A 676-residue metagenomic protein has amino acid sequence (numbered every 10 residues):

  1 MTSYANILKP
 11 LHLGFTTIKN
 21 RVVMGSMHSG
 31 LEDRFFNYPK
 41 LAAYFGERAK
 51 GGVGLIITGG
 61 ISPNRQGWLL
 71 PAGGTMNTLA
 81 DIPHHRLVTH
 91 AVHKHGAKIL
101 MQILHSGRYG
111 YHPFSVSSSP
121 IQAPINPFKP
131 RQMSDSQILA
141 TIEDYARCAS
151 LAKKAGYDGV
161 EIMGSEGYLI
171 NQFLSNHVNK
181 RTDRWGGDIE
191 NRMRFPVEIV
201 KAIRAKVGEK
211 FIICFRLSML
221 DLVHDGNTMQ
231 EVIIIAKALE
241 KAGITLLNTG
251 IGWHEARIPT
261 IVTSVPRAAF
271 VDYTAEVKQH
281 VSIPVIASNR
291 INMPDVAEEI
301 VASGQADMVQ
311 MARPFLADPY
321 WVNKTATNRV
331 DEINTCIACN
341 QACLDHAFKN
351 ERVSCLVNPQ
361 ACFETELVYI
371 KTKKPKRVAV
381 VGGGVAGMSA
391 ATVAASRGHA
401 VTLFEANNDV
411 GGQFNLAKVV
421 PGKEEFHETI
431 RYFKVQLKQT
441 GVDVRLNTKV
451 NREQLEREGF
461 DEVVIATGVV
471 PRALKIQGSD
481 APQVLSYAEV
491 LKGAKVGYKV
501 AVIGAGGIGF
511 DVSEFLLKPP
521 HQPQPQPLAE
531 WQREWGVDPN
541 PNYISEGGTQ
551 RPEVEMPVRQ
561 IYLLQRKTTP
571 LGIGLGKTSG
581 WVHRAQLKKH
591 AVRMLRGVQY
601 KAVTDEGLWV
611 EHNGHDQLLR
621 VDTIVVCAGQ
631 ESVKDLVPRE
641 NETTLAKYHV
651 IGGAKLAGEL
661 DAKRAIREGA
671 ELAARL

Functional and structural regions predicted by a protein language model:
M1-V381, V385, A390-S396, A400-V401 (+1 more regions): Flavin-dependent oxidoreductase catalytic cores
K19, Q305, R457-G459, R620: Alpha-helix C-terminal capping/helix-to-coil transition sites in glycosyltransferase folds
V200, E364-K373, S396, A400 (+4 more regions): Flanking helices and flexible, charged tails adjoining ferredoxin-like Fe-S electron-transfer domains in multi-subunit
R257-V262, P284, D307, F414-G422 (+1 more regions): Short beta-alpha connecting loops at secondary-structure transitions that line or flank enzyme active sites
Y320-C336, T448-V470: Small-residue-rich anion-binding loops in enzyme active sites
K376-L403, R445-E456, T467-I476, D480-Q483 (+4 more regions): Rossmann-like dinucleotide/flavin-binding elements
G412-F460, G572-V598: N-terminal Rossmann-like dinucleotide/flavin-binding domain of flavoprotein oxidoreductases that bind FAD/FMN
